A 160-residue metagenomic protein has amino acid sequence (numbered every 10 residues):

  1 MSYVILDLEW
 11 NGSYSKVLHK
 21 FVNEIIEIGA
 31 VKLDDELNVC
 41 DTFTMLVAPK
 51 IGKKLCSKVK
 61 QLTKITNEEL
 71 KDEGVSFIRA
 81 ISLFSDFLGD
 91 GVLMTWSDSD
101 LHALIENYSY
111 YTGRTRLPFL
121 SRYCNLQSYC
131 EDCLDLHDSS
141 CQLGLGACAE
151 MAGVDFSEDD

Functional and structural regions predicted by a protein language model:
M1-V4: Extreme N-terminal starter segment of soluble prokaryotic enzymes
L6-L8, M45: Preference for bulky hydrophobic residues occupying beta-strand positions in well-ordered beta-sheet regions
L8-L18: Short acidic, Gly/Ser-rich segments with clustered Asp/Glu that frequently serve as metal-coordination loops in enzyme
H19, L70-E73, D138: Alpha-helix initiation/capping motif
F21-I28, K32-T63, S85-D160: Metal-dependent phosphoesterase core characteristic of DEDDh/y 3'-5' exonuclease domains
K60-L83: Metal-dependent phosphoesterase signature
